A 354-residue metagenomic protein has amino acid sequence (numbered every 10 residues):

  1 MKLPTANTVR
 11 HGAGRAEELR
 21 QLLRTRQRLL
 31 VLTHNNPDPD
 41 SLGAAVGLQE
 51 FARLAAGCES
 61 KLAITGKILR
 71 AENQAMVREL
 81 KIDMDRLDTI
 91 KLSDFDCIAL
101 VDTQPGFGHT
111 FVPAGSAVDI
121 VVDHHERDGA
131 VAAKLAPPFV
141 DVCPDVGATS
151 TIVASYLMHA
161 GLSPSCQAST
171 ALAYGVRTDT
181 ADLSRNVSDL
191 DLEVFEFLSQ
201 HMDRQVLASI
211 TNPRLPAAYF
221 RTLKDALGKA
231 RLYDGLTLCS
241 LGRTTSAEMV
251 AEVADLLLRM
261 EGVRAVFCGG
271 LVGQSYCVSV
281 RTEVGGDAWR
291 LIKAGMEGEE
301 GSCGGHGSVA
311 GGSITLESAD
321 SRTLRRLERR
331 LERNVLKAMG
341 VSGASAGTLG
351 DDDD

Functional and structural regions predicted by a protein language model:
M1-R28: Positively charged, low-complexity intrinsically disordered leader regions
R24-V31, C166-R177, G285-E299: Short, hydrophobic/aliphatic alpha-helical segments
R26-S93: Anionic-ligand anchoring segments at beta-strand to alpha-helix junctions in alpha/beta enzyme folds, i.e., glycine
D38, L48, V77, D123 (+4 more regions): Divalent metal-coordination and catalytic microenvironments
A75-R78, I82-P138: Active-site cofactor/cluster-binding pocket
H124-E196, E328-E332: Short alpha-helices
C166, R177-E252, R259-A265, G273: Glycine-rich, Lys/Arg-enriched anion-binding loops that position phosphate/diphosphate groups for phosphoryl
R243-D354: Glycine-rich, acidic loop segments that terminate in or are immediately followed by a histidine
